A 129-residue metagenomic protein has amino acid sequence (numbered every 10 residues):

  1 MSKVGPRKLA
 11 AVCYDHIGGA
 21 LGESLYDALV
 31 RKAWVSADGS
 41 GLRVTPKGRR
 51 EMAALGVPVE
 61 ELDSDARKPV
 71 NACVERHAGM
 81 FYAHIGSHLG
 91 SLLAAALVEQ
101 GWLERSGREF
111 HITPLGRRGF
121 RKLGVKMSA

Functional and structural regions predicted by a protein language model:
M1-A129: Long, charged, low-complexity, helical-prone intrinsically disordered regions
